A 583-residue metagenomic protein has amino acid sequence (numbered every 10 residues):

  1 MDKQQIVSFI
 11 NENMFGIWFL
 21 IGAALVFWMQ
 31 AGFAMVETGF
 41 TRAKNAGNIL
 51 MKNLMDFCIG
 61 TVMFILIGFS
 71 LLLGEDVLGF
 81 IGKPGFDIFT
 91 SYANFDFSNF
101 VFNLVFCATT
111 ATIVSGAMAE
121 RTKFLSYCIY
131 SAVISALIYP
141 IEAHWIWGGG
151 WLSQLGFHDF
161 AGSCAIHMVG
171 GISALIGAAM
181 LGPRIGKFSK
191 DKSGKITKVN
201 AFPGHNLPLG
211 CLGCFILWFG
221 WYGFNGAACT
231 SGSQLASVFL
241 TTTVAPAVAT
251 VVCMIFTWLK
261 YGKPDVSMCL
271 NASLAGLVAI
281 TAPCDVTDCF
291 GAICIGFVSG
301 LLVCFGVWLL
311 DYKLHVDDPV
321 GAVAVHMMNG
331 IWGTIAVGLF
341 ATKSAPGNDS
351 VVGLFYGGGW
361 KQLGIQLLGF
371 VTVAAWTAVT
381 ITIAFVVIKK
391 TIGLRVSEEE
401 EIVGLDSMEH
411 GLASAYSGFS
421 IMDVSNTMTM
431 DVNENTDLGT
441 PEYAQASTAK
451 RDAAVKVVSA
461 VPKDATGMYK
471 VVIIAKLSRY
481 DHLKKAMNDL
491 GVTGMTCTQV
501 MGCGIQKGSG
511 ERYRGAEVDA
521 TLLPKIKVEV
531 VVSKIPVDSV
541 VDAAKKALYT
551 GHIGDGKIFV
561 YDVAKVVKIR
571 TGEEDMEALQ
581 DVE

Functional and structural regions predicted by a protein language model:
D2-S459: Glycine- and aromatic-enriched membrane alpha-helices
M408-A415, T427-E583: Positively charged, small/polar-rich N-terminal and surface patches that mediate targeting and assembly and bind
